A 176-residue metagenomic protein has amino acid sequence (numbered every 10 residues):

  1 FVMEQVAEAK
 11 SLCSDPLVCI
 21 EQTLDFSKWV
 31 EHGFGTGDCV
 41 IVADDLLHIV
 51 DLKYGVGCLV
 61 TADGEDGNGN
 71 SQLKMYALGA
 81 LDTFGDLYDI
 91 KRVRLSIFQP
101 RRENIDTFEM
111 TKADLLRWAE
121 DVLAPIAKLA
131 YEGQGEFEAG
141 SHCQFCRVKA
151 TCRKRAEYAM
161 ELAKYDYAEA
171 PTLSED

Functional and structural regions predicted by a protein language model:
F1-C19: Acidic-basic catalytic patches of nuclease active cores, encompassing PD-(D/E)XK and other metal-cofactor nuclease
M3, L81, Y131: Sparse, context-dependent recognition of short Cys/His-centered cofactor- or disulfide-binding micro-motifs
S11, G85-Y88, G135-F137: A general structural signal for short secondary-structure junctions and capping/turn motifs
D15-K128: Mg2+/Mn2+-dependent nuclease catalytic core
R117-D176: Accessory terminal regions of nucleic-acid processing enzymes
